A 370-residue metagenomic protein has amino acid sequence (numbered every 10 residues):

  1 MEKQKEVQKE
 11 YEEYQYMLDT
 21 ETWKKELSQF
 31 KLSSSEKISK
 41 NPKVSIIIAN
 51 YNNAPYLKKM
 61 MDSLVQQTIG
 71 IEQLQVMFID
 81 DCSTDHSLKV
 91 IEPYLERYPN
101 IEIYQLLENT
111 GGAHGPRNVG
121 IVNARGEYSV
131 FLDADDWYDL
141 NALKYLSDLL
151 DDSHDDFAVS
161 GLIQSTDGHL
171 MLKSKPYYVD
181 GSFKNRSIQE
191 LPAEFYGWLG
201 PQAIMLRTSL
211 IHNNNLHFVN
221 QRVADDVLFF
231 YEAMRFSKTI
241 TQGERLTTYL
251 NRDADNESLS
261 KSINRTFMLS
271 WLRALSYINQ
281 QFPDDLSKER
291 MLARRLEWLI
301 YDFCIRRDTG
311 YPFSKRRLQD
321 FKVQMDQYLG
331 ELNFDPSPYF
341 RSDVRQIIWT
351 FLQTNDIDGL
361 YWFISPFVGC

Functional and structural regions predicted by a protein language model:
M1-K31, K40, D155, Y311-C370: Membrane-interface aromatic/basic loop that binds lipid-linked glycans or pyrophosphate carriers, typified by
P42-S45, Q75, L228: Cell-envelope/extracellular polymer assembly enzymes that use nucleotide-activated donors
N53-Q67: Short, well-formed alpha-helical segments that are part of the catalytic scaffolds of diverse glycosyltransferases
S63, D80-K89, T110: A conserved acidic beta->alpha catalytic loop
E72-C82, E102-L106, A134: Short beta-strand/loop segment that forms part of the nucleotide-sugar
L106-A124: Glycine-rich, basic loop-to-helix element that forms the pyrophosphate-binding segment of sugar-nucleotide handling
N118, A134-E244, T248-T266: Donor-binding/catalytic cores of nucleotide-activated saccharide and glycerol-phosphate transferases/polymerases
S129: Short aromatic/hydrophobic "clamp" motif used to bind/position activated sugar donors
